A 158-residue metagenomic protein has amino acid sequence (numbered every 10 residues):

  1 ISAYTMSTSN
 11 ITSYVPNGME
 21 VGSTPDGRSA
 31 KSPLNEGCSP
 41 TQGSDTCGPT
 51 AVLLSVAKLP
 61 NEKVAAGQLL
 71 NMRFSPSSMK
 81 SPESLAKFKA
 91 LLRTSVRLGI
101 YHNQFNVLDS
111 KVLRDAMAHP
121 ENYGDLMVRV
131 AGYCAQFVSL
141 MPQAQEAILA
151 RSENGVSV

Functional and structural regions predicted by a protein language model:
I1-V158: Acidic, glycine-enriched catalytic cores built around paired aspartates
